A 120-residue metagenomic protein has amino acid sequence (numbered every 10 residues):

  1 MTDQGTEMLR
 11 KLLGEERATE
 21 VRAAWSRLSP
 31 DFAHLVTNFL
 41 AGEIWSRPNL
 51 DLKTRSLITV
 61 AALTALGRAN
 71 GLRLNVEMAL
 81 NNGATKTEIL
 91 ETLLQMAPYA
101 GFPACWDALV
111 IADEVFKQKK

Functional and structural regions predicted by a protein language model:
M1-L52, N81, C105-K120: Acidic, glycine/proline-rich low-complexity segments that act as flexible tails and inter-domain linkers
G5, T54-L57, L72, I89: N-terminal alpha-helical segment
R55-L63, L93: Short, structured motif recognition centered on aromatic/hydrophobic residues
V60-R68, G101-F102: Active-site-proximal catalytic alpha-helix in oxidoreductases
T64-L90: Mid-chain, well-packed structural core segment of small domains
T87-E91, D107-V110: A glycine-rich phosphate/pyrophosphate-binding beta-strand-loop-alpha-helix module
L94-P98, D113: Short amphipathic alpha-helical surface patches that mediate protein-protein
A97-C105: C-terminal structural segments of small proteins and small subunits
